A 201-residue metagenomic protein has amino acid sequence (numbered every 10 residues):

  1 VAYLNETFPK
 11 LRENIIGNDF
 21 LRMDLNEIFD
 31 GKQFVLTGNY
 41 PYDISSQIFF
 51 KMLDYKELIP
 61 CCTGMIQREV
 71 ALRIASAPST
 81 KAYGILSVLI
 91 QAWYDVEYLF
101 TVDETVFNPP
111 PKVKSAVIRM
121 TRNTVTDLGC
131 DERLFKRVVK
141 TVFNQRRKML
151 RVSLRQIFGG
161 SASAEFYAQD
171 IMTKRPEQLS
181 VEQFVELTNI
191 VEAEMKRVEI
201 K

Functional and structural regions predicted by a protein language model:
V1-R137, Q183-E186, V198-K201: Catalytic cores of RNA-modifying enzymes
E6, T141, Q156, I190-A193: Residues within well-ordered alpha-helical secondary structure of globular protein domains
Y55, A77, Q145, I157 (+1 more regions): Phosphate/oxyanion-binding loops and surfaces in catalytic or ligand/nucleic-acid-binding neighborhoods
K81, R146-M149, S161, E194 (+1 more regions): Short secondary-structure junctions and interdomain/linker hinges
V106, A116, M120-R122, D127-S163 (+1 more regions): An accessory alpha-helical subdomain
I171-K201: Short, amphipathic C-terminal "tail helix"
